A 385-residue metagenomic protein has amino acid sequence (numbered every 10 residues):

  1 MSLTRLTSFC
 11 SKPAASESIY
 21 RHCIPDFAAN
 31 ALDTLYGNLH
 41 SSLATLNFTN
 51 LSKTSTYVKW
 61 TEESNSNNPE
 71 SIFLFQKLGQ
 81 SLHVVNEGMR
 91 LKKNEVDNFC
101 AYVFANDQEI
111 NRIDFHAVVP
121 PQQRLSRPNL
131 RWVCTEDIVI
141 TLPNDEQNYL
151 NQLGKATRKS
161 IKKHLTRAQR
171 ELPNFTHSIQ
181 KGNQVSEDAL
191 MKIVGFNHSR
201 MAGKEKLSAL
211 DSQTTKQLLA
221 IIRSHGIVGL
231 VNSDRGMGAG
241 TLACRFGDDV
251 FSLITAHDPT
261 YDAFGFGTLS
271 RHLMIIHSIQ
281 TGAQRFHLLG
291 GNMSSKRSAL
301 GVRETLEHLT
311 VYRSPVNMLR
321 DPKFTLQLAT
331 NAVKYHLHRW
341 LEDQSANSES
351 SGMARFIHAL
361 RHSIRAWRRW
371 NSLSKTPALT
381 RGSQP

Functional and structural regions predicted by a protein language model:
S2-K12, R124-Q152, G240, Q284-P385: Active-site/acyl-donor-binding loops of N-acyltransferases
S2-L78, V118-D137, D145-A263, R368-P385: A conserved beta-strand-loop-helix scaffold within acyl/acetyltransferase catalytic domains
H22, H40, H83, H116 (+12 more regions): Histidine (H) residue identity feature
E62-S64, N68-V133, G247-E304, T310-V311: Acyl-donor binding region in acyl/amide transferases
G88-K93, I140-N144, K181-G182: Short beta-strand-to-loop capping motifs
V103-N106, A156, F196-R200, I222 (+3 more regions): Alpha-helix boundary/capping residues
D137-T141, K162-T166, M201-E205, T255-A256 (+4 more regions): Glycine-rich loops and low-complexity Gly/Arg-rich segments that provide flexible linkers or classic glycine-based
E146-Q147, R167-P173, L207-D211, S224-H225 (+6 more regions): Short C-terminal domain-edge/linker segments immediately following a structured domain
